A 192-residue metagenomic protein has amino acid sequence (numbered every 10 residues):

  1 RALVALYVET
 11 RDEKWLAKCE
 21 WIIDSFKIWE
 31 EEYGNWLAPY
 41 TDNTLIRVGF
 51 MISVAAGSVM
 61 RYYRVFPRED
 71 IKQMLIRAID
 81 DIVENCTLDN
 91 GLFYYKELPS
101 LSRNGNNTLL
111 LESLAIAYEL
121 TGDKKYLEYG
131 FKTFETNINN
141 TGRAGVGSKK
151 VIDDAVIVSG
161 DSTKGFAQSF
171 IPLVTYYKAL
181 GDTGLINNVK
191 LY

Functional and structural regions predicted by a protein language model:
R1-Y192: Glycan-recognition and catalytic cores of secretory/periplasmic carbohydrate-active enzymes
